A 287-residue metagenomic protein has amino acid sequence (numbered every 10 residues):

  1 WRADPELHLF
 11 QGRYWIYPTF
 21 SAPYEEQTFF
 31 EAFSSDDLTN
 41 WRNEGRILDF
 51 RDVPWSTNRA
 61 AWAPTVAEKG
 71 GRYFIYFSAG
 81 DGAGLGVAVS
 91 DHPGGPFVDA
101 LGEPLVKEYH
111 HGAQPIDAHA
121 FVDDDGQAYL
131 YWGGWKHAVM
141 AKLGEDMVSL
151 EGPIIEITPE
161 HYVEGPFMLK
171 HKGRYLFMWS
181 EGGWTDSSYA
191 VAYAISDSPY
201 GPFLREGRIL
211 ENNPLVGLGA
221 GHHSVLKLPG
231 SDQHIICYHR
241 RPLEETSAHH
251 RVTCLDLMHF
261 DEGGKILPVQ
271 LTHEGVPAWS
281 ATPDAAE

Functional and structural regions predicted by a protein language model:
W1-E287: Carbohydrate-active catalytic/glycan-binding domains of CAZyme proteins, especially the secreted or lumenal ectodomains
